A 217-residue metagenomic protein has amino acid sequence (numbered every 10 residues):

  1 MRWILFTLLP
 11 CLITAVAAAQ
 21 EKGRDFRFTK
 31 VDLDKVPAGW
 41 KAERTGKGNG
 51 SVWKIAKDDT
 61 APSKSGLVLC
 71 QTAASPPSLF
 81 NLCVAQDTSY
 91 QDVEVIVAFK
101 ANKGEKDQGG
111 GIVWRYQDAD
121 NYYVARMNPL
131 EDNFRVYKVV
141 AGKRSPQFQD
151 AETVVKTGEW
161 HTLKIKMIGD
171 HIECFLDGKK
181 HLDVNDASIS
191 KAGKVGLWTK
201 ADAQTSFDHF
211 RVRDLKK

Functional and structural regions predicted by a protein language model:
M1-I4: Positively charged n-region of N-terminal signal peptides that target proteins for export
F6-T14: Bacterial N-terminal signal peptides
K22-G23, I189-K217: Ligand-recognition surfaces built from glycine- and aromatic
F28, V95-V97, G158-C174: Short tryptophan-centered beta-strand motifs in secreted/extracellular beta-sheet-rich domains of glycan-recognition
K35-V68, P76: Extracellular glycan-recognition surfaces and repeat-rich motifs
Q71-R135, V139-V140: Secretory/extracellular carbohydrate-interaction modules and structurally similar beta-sandwich "look-alikes"
V140-T162: Short, aromatic/His-centered strand-loop micro-motif at the edge of beta-sheets
F175-K194: Short, solvent-exposed beta-strand-to-loop segments that form ligand-recognition rims of beta-rich domains
